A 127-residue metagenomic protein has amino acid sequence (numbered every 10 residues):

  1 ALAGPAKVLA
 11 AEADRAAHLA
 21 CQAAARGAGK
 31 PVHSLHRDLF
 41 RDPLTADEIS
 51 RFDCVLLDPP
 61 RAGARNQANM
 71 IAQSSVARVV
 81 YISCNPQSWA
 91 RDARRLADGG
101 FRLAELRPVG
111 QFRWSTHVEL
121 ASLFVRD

Functional and structural regions predicted by a protein language model:
A1-D127: Rossmann-like S-adenosyl-L-methionine
